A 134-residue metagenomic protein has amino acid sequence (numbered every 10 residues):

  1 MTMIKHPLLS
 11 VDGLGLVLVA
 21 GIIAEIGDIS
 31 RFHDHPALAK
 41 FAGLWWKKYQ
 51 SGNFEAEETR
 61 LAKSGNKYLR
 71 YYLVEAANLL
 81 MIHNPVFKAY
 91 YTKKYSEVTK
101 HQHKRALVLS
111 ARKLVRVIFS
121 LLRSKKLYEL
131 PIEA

Functional and structural regions predicted by a protein language model:
M1-A134: A detector of single, family-specific signature residues that are central to catalytic or substrate-handling motifs
